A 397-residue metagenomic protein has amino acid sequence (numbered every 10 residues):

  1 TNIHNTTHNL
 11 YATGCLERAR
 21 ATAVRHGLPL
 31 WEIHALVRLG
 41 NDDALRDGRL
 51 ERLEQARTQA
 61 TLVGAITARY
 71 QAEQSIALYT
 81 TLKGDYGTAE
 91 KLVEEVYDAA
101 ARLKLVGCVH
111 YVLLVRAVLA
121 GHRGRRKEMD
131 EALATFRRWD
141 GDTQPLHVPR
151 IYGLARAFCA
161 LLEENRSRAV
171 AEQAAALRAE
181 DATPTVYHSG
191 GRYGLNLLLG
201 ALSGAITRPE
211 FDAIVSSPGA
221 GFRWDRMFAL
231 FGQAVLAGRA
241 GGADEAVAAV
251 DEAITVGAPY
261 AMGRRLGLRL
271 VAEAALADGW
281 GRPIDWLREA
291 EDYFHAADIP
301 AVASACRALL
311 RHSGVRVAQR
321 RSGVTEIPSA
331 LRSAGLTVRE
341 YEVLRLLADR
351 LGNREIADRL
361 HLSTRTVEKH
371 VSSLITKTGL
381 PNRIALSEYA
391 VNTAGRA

Functional and structural regions predicted by a protein language model:
T1-N5, H34-N41, Q71-S75, V115: Conserved alpha-helical positions within TPR/SEL1-like repeat arrays
N9-I33, R46, L50, T58-R69: Solenoidal tandem-repeat scaffolds enriched in leucines and small polar residues
D47, R52-Q59, V63, E73-S329 (+5 more regions): Helix-coil-helix junctions within alpha-helical repeat/solenoid scaffolds
A237, L344-L346, L360: Short alpha-helical segment immediately N-terminal to, or the first helix within, an HTH/HTH-like DNA-binding domain
V315, T376-G379, G395-A397: Short, solvent-exposed alpha-helical "recognition" segments
A334-R339: Short helix-coil-helix linker/hinge
Y341-E342, A385: Pre-recognition alpha-helix immediately N-terminal to the DNA-recognition helix within helix-turn-helix or winged-helix
R350-E388: Recognition helix of helix-turn-helix DNA-binding domains
